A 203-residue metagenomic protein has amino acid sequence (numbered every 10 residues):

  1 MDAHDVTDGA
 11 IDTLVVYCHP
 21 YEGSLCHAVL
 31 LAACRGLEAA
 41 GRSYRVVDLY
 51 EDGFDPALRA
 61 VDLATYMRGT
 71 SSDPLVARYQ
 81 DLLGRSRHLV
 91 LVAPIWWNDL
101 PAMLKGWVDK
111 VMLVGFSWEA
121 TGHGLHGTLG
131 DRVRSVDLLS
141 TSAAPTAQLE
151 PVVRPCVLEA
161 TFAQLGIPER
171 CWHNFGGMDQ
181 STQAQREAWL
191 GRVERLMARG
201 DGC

Functional and structural regions predicted by a protein language model:
A3-R42, V47-Y50, P145: N-terminal beta1-alpha1 ligand-phosphate binding loop
A3-T7, A147-C203: Glycine-rich phosphate/pyrophosphate-binding loop and the adjoining helix
L14-V16, R45-V47, V90, D137-L139 (+1 more regions): Hydrophobic/aromatic beta-strand patches that form the interior of the parallel beta-sheet core in alpha/beta enzyme
S24, D55, N98-P101, T146-A147 (+1 more regions): Short catalytic/ligand-binding loop motif for oxyanion handling, primarily in non-cytosolic enzymes, centered on
A28-L31, R59-D62, L104-W107, E150-V153 (+1 more regions): Short, glycine/charged-enriched secondary-structure capping and boundary segments
R35-G41, M112, L158-P168: Short helix-loop-beta junction
L49-T70, Q183-R186: N-terminal beta-loop-helix "entrance" segment that forms/cooperates in small-molecule cofactor or anionic ligand
S71-V157: Helix-loop-strand module that forms the ligand-binding subsite of alpha/beta enzymes
